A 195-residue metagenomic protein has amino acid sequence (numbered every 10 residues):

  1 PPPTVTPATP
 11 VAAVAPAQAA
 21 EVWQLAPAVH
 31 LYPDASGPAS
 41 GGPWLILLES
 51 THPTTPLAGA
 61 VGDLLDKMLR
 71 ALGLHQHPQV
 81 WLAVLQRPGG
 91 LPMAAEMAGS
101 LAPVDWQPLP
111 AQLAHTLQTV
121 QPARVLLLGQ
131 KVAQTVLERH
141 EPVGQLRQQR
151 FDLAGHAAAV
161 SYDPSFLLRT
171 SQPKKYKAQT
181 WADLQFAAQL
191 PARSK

Functional and structural regions predicted by a protein language model:
P1-K195: A polyanion-binding, active-site-adjacent surface
